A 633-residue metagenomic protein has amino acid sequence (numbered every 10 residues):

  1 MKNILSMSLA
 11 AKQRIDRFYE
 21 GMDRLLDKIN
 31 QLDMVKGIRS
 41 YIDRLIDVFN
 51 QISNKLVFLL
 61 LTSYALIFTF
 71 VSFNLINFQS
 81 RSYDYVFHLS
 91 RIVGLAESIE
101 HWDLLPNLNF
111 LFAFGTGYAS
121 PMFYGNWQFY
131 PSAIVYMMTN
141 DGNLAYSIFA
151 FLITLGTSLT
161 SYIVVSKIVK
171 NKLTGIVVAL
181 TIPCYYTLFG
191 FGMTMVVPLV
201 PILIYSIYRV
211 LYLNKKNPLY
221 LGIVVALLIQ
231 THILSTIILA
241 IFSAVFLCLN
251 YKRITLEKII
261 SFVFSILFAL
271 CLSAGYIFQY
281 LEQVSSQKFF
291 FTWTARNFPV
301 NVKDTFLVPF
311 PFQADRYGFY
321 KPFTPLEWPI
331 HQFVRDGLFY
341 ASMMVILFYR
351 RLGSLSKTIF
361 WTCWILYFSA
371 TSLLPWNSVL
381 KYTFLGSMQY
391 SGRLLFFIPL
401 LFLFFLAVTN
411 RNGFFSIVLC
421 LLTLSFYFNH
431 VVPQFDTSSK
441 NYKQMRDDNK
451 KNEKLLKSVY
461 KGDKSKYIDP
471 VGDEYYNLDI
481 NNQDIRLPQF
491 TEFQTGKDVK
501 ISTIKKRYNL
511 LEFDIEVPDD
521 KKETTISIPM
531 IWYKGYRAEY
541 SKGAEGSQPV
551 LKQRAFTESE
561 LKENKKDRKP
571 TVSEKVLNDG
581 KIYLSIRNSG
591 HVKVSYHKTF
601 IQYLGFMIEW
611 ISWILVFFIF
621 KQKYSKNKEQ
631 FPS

Functional and structural regions predicted by a protein language model:
M1-F73, I614-S633: Start-transfer (signal-anchor) and selected internal transmembrane alpha helices of multi-pass inner/ER membrane
N50, D484-S633: Active-site-proximal, structured, solvent-exposed surfaces of multi-pass membrane proteins that position macromolecular
L59-S63, A240, T255-L281, A295-R296 (+2 more regions): Hydrophobic alpha-helical membrane-interfacial segments at the cytosolic entry of transmembrane helices
L61-F68, P121, F149-L211, N217-N250 (+1 more regions): Membrane-embedded helix bundles of polyisoprenyl
A65-P201: Active-site lumenal/periplasmic loops and adjacent helix-entry segments of GT-C-fold, multi-pass membrane
L66-N77, S98-D103, T174-G190, L272-S285 (+3 more regions): Membrane-interface helix-loop junctions at the exits of transmembrane helices
L272-L347, L456, K461-K466: Periplasmic/ER-lumenal interhelical loops and adjacent helix-loop junctions in multi-pass membrane proteins
R411-V431: Signature aromatic-anchored transmembrane alpha helix within multi-pass, membrane-resident enzymes that catalyze glycan
